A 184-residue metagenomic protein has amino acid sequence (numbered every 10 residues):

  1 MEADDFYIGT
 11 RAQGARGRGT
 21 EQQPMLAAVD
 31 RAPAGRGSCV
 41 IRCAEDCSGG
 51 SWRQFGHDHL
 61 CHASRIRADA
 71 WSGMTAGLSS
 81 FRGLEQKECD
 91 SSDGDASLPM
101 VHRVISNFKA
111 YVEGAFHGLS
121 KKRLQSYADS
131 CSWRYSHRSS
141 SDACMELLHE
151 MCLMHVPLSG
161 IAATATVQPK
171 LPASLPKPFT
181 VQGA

Functional and structural regions predicted by a protein language model:
M1-A184: Residue-level recognition of single "structural anchor" positions that define or cap local secondary structure
